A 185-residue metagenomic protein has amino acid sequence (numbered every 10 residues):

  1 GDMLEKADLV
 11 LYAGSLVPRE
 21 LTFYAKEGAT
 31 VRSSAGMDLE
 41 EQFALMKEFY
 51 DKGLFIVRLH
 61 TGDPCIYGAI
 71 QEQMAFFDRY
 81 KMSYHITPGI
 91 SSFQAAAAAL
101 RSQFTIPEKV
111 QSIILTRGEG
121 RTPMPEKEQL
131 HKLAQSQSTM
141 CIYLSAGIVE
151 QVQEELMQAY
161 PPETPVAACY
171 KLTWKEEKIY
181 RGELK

Functional and structural regions predicted by a protein language model:
G1, E20-L21, M46, Q103-T105 (+2 more regions): Short, flexible, glycine/charge-rich loop motifs used to bind or transfer phosphoryl groups or to couple energy/partner
G1-T87: Class I S-adenosyl-L-methionine
D2, E41, D51-I56, A75 (+2 more regions): A contiguous loop/helix-start segment that scaffolds small-molecule binding in enzyme catalytic cores
A13-S15, A35-G36, G118-E119, Y143-G147: Structural motif
P18-L21, F93, V149-E150: Short, well-ordered alpha-helical microsegments
F23-Y24, A99, E155: Residue-level signal for well-ordered alpha-helical positions
D63-S136, K178-R181: Class I SAM-dependent methyltransferase SAM-binding "motif I" and its flanking Rossmann-like core
